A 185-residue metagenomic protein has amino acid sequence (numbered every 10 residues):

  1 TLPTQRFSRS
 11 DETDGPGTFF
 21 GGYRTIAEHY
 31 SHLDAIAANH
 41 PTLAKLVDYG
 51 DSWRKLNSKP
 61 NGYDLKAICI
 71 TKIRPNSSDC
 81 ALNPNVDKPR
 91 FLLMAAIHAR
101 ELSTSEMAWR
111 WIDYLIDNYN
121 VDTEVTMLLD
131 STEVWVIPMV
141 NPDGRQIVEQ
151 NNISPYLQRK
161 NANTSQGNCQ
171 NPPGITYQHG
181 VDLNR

Functional and structural regions predicted by a protein language model:
T1-R185: M14 metallocarboxypeptidase catalytic domain recognition
